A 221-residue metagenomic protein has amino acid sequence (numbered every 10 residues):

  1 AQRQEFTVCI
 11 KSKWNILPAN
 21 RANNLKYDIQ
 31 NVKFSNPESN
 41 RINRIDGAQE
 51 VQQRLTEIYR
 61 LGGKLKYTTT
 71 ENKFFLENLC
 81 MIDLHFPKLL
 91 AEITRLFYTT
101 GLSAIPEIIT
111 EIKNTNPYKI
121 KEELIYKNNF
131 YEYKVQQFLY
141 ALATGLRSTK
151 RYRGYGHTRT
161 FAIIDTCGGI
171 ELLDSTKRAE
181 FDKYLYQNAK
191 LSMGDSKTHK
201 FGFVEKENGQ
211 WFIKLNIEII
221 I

Functional and structural regions predicted by a protein language model:
A1-I221: Short, positively charged
